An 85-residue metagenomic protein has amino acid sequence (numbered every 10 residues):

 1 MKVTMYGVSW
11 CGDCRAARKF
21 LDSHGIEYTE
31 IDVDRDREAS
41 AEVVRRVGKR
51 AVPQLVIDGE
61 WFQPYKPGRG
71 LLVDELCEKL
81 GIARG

Functional and structural regions predicted by a protein language model:
M1-I26: Local sequence-structure signature of Cys/Sec-based thiol-disulfide redox active-site neighborhoods
G12, D34, Q63: Nucleotide phosphate-binding site architecture
Y28-E30, W61: Conserved beta-strand scaffold positions in the cores of enzyme catalytic domains, especially in NTP/NDP-utilizing
D32-R50, K79-A83: Thioredoxin-like thiol-disulfide oxidoreductase module
V44-A51, F62-G68: Thiol/disulfide oxidoreductase modules built on the thioredoxin-like
I57-G85: Non-catalytic, surface beta->alpha helical segment in thiol-disulfide oxidoreductase systems
